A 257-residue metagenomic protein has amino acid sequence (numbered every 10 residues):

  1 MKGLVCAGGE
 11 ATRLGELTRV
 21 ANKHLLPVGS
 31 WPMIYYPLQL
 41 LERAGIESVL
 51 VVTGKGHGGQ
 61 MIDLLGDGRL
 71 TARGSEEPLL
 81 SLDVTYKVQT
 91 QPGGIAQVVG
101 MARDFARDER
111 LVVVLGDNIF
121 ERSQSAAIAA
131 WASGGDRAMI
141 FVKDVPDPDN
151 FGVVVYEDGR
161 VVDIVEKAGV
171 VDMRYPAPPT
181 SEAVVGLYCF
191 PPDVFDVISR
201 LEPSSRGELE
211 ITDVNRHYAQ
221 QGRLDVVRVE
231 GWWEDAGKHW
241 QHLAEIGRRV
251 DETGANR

Functional and structural regions predicted by a protein language model:
M1, T180-R257: Conserved alpha/beta core of the MobA/IspD/sugar-nucleotide pyrophosphorylase nucleotidyltransferase superfamily
M1-V5, E10-R13, L26-P27, W31-L115 (+2 more regions): Conserved N-terminal catalytic core of the sugar/cofactor nucleotidyltransferase
R19-H24: Short alpha-helical oligomerization interface
L25, V154-Y156, V226: A structural signal for short hydrophobic beta-strand segments in well-ordered beta-sheet cores
K87-Q89, F141, V227-V229: Conserved beta-strand termini and adjacent loop/short-helix elements that scaffold enzyme active sites in alpha/beta
Q91-I95, D147-P148, V170-D172, W233-D235: A short acidic, often aromatic-flanked loop/helix-cap motif at beta-alpha or helix-coil junctions that lines enzyme
V99-A106, V153-D158, W240-G247: Short, surface-exposed amphipathic charged segments that create phosphate/polyanion-binding patches used for binding
F120-S205: Conserved core of the sugar-phosphate nucleotidyltransferase
